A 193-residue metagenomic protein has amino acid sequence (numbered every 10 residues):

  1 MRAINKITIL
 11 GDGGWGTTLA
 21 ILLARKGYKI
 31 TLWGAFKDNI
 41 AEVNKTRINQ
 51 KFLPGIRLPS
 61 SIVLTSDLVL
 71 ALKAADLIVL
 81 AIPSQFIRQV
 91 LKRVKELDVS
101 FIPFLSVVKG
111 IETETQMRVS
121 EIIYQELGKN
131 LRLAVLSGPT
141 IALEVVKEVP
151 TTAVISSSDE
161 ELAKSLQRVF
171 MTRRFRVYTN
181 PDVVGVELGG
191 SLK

Functional and structural regions predicted by a protein language model:
M1-I56, V63-S66: NAD(P)+-binding Rossmann beta1-loop-alpha1 motif at the extreme N-terminus of oxidoreductases
I7, I30, L131-L133, V177: Hydrophobic anchor at the start of a short beta-strand that flanks the dinucleotide cofactor-binding loop
L58, T65-K73, L77-P150, K164-R168: Rossmann-like NAD(P)(H) cofactor-binding subdomain of soluble oxidoreductases
S61-V63, F175: Short, conserved active-site loop motifs that form the nucleotide-linked donor/cofactor pocket
P139-K147, R173-K193: Conserved Rossmann-fold dehydrogenase catalytic segment
P150-T179, V184: Conserved anion/nucleotide-ligand pocket segment
